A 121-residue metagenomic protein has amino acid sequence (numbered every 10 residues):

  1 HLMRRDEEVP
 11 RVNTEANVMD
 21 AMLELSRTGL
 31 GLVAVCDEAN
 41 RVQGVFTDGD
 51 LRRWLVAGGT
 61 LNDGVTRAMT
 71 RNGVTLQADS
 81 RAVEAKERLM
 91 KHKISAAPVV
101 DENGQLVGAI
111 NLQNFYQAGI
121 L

Functional and structural regions predicted by a protein language model:
H1-V9, N62-G73: Bateman (tandem CBS) regulatory domains
L2, L25-T28, V33-D50, A68 (+2 more regions): A glycine-centered beta-loop-beta connector
R4, V56-A57, T70, Q117: Phosphate-coordinating loops and pocket residues in cytosolic domains that bind phosphorylated ligands
V9-V12, V42, G59, G73-L76 (+1 more regions): Short N-terminal micro-motifs specific to bacterial/archaeal maturation and metal-cluster initiation sites
V12-G29, L55, T75-I94, V99-N103 (+1 more regions): The conserved cystathionine-beta-synthase
T60-D63, S80: Alpha-helix N-cap and coil->helix boundary residues
